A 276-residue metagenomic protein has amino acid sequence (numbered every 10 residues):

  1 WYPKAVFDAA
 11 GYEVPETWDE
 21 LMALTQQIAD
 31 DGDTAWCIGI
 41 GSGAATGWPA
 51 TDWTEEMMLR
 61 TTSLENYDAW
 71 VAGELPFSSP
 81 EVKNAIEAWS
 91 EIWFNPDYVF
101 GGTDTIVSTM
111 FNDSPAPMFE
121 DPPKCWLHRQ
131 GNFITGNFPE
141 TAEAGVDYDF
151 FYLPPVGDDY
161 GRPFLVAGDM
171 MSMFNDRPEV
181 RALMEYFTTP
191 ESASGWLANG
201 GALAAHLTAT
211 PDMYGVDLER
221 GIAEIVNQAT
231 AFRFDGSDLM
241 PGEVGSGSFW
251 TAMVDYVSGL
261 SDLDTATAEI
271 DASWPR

Functional and structural regions predicted by a protein language model:
W1-V14, G39-W70, L165-M171, V244-V254: Periplasmic solute-binding protein
V6-F7, A23-D31, T109-H128, T251 (+1 more regions): Short helices/loops that flank or line small-molecule/ion binding pockets
A9-A10, Q130-F133, P139-L203: Extracytoplasmic/periplasmic substrate-recognition and gating elements
T25-Q27, V71-V107: Glycine-centered hinge/linker elements that transmit conformational signals in sensory and ligand-binding systems
A29-W36, P96-D97, P122-W126, A144-D149 (+2 more regions): Loop/turn elements at helix/coil->beta-strand transitions in domains of secreted/extracellular proteins
D30-A45, V99-G101, P190-G200, S246 (+1 more regions): Bilobed periplasmic-binding protein-like "clamshell/Venus-flytrap" ligand-binding domains
A44, R60-N84, E140-A142, P155-P163 (+2 more regions): Short, solvent-exposed loop/beta-turn-alpha elements that line the ligand-binding surface or hinge of extracytoplasmic
V71, L165, A202-A209, R220-P275: C-terminal capping/gating helix-and-loop segments adjacent to ligand/active sites or protein-protein/ligand interfaces
